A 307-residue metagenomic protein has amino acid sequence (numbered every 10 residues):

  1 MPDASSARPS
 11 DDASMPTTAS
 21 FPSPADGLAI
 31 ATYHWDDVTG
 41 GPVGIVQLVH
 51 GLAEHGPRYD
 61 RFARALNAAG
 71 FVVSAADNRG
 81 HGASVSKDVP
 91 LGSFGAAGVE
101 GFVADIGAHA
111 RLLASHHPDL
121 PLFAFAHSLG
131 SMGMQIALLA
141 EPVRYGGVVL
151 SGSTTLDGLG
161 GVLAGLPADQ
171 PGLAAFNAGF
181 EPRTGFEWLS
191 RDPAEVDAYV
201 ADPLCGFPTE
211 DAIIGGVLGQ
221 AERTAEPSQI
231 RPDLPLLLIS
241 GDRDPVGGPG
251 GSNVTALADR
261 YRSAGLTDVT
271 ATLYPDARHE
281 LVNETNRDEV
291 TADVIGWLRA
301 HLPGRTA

Functional and structural regions predicted by a protein language model:
P2-T39: N-terminal cap/lid segment of alpha/beta-hydrolase-fold proteins
V43-V46, H50-E54, S128-L129, D242-R243: Active-site glycine-rich loops that stabilize anionic/oxyanionic intermediates across multiple enzyme folds
R58, A63-V89: Conserved alpha/beta-hydrolase
F94-H116: Alpha/beta-hydrolase active-site loop
F125-G206, E210: Alpha/beta-hydrolase-fold enzymes
L238-S240: Short beta-strand/loop motif that positions the catalytic acidic residue of the alpha/beta-hydrolase fold
D242-L273: Conserved loop-alpha-helix segment in the C-terminal half of the alpha/beta-hydrolase fold that carries the catalytic
A264, D268-A307: Catalytic active-site module of serine/aspartate enzymes centered on a nucleophile-bearing elbow/loop
